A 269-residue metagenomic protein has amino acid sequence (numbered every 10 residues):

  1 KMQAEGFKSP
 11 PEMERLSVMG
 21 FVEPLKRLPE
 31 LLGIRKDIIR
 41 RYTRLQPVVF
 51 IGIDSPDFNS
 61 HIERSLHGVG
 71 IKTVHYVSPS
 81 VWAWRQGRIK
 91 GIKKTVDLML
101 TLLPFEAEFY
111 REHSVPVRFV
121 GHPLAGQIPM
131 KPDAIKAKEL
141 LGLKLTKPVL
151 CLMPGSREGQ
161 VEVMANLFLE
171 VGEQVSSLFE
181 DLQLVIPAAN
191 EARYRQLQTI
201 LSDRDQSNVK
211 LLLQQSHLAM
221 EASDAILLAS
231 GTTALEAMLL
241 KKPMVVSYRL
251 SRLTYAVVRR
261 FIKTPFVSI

Functional and structural regions predicted by a protein language model:
K1-I269: Nucleotide-activated sugar donor-binding and catalytic core shared by glycosyltransferases and related lipid-linked
